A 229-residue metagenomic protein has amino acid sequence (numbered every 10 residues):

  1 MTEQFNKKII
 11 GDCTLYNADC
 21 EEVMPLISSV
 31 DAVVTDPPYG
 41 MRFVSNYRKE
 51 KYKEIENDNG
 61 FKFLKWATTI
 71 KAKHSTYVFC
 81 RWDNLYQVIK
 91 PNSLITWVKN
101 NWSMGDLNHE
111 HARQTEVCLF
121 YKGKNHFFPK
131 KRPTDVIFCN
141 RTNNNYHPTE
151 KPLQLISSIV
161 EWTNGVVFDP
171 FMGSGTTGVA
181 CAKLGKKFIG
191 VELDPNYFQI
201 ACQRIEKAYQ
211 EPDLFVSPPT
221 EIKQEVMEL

Functional and structural regions predicted by a protein language model:
T2-E3, K8-I10, C202-S217: Short, conserved SAM-binding/catalytic segment of Class I S-adenosyl-L-methionine-dependent methyltransferases
Q4-I189, D194-Q199: Core catalytic lobe of class I
N17-E22, P218-M227: Conserved SAM/SAH-binding loop
N57, R204-I205, E221-E228: Short amphipathic alpha-helical patches
L214, E228-L229: Replication-associated primase and helicase/ATPase modules
